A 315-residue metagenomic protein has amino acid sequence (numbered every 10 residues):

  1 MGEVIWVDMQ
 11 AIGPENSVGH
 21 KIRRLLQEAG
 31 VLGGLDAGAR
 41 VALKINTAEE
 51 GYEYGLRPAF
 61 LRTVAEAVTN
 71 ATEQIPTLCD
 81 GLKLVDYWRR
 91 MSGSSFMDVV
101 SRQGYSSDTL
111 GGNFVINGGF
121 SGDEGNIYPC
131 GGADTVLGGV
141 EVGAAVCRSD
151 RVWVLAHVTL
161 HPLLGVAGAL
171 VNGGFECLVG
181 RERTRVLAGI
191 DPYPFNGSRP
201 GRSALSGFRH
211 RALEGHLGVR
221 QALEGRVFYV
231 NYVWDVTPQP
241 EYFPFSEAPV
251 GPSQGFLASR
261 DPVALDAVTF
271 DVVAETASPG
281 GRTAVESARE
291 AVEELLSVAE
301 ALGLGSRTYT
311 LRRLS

Functional and structural regions predicted by a protein language model:
G2-D80, V85-S315: Extended, low-polarity segments enriched in aliphatic/aromatic residues
